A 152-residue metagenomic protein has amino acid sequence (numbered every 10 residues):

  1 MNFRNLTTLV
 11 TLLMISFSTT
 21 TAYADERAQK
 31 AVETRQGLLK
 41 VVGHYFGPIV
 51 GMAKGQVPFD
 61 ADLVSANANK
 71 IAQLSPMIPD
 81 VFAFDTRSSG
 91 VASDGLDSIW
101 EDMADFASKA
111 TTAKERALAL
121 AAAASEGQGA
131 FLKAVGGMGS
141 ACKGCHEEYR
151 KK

Functional and structural regions predicted by a protein language model:
M1-V10: Bacterial N-terminal signal peptides that target proteins for export
V10-L12, T21-A22: Cleavable N-terminal signal peptides
S18-E26: Sec/Tat signal peptide C-region and signal peptidase I cleavage site
Q29-K152: Sequence context surrounding c-type heme c attachment/ligation sites in exported
